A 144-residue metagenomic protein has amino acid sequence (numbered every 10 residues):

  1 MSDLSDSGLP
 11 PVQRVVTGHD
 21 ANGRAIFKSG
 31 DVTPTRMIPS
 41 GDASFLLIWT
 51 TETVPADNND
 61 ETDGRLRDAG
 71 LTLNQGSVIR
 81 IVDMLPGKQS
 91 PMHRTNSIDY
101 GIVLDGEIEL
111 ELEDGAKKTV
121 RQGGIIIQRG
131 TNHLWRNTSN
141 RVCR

Functional and structural regions predicted by a protein language model:
M1-A56: N-terminal leader/capping segments at the start of a protein or of a new domain
V32-P34, E61-R65, S77-N96, R129-H133: Conserved short histidine dyad/triad with adjacent acidic residue
D83-L85, T95-L110: Short, conserved beta-strand element in jelly-roll/cupin
S90-M92, L110-E111, T119, H133-S139: Short beta-strand His + acidic residue motifs that chelate non-heme Fe in jelly-roll/DSBH and cupin folds
D114-T131: Short acidic-glycine-tyrosine-enriched beta hairpin
